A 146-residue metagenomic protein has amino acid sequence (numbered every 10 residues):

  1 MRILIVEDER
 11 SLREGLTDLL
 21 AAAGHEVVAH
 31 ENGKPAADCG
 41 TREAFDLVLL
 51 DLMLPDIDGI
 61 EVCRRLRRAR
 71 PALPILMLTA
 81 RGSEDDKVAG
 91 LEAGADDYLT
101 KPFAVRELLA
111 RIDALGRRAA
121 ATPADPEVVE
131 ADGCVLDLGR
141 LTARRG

Functional and structural regions predicted by a protein language model:
M1-A120: N-terminal/domain-start alpha-helical segments
R2, A114-G146: Short, Lys/Arg-enriched segments at the junction into DNA-binding effector domains of transcriptional regulators
